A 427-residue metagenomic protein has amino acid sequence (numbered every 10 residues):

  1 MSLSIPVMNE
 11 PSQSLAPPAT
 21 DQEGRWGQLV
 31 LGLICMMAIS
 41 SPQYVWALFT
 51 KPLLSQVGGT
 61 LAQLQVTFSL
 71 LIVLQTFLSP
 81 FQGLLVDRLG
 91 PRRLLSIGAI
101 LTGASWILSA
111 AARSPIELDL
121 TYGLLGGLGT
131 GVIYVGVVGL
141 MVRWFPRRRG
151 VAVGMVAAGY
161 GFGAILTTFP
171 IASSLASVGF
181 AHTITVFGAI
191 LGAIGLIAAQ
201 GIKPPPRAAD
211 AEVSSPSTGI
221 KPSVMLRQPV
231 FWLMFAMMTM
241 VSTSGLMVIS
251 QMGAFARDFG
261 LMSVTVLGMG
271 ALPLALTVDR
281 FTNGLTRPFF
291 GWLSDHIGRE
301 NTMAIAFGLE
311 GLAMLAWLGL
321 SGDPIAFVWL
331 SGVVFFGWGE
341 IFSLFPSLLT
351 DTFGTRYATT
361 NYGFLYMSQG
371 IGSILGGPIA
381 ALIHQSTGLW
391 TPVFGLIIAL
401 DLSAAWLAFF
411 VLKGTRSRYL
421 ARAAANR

Functional and structural regions predicted by a protein language model:
W46-K51, L226-W292: Extracytoplasmic gate region of multi-pass secondary transporters
L53, G131-F145, V153, E340-F353: Intracellular juxtamembrane helix-capping segments at the cytosolic ends of symmetry-related transmembrane helices
L53-L54, L85-V86, L166-V178, A256-R257 (+2 more regions): Interfacial helix-cap and linker-helix signal at transmembrane-aqueous boundaries of multi-pass secondary transporters
F77-P115, S294-E300: Conserved MFS/SLC helix-loop-helix module at the cytosolic interface between two early adjacent transmembrane helices
Y160-K203: Helix-loop-helix hairpin linking two adjacent transmembrane segments in secondary transporters
K203-I220, R418-N426: Flexible cytoplasmic inter-helical loops of multi-pass small-molecule transporters
A271-T282, P288-L348: C-terminal transmembrane helical hairpin of 12-TM major facilitator-type secondary transporters
T352-T387: A late C-terminal transmembrane helix in Major Facilitator Superfamily
